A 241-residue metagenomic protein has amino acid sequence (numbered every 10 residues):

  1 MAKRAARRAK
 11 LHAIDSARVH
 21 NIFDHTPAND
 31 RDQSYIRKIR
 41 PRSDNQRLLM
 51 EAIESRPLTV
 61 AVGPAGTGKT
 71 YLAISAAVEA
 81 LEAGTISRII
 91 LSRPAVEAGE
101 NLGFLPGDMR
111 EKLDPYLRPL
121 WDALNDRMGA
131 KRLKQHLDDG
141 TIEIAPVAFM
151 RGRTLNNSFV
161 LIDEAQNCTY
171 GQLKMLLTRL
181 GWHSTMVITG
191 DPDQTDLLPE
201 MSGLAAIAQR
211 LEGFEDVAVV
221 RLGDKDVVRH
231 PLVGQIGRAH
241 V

Functional and structural regions predicted by a protein language model:
M1-N29: Interdomain "pre-motor" coupling segment immediately N-terminal to P-loop NTPase/helicase cores
I39-R56: Pre-Walker A adenine-sensing motif
S55-A61, I86, N157: Pre-Walker A (Motif I) flank of P-loop NTPase domains
V62-T67, Y71-D139, L198-G213: Conserved P-loop
T85-S87, D139-I142, N156-F159, L173 (+2 more regions): Loop/turn-to-beta-strand initiation segments
R153-L155, Q166-M175, R179-L180, D196-E200: Conserved ATPase-coupling elements of RecA-like P-loop NTPase cores
E164, G190-D191: Walker B catalytic acidic pair
A239-V241: Conserved small/polar residues in nucleotide/adenosyl-binding loops
